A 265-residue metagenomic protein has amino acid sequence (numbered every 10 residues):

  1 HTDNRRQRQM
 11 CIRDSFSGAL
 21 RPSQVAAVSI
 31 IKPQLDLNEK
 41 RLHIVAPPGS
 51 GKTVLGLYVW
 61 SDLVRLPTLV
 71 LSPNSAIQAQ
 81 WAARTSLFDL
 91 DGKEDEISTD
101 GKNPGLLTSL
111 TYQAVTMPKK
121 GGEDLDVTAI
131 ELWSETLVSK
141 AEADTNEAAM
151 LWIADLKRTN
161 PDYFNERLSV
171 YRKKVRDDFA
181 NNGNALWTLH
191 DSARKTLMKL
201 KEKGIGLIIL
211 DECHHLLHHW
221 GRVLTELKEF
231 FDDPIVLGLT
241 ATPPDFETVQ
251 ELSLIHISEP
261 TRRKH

Functional and structural regions predicted by a protein language model:
H1-I12, I255-H265: Single conserved hydrophobic/aromatic residue that forms the stacking wall/gate of nucleotide- or nucleobase-binding
R6-Q9, R13-H43: Conserved pre-motif I regulatory segment
N38-Y58: Walker A/P-loop
V64-L87, Q113-A114: Conserved Walker A/P-loop ATP-binding site and its immediately adjacent core in helicase/helicase-like ATPase domains
A76-D100, T128: Conserved helix-turn-beta segment of the N-terminal RecA-like "Helicase ATP-binding" lobe in SF1/SF2 helicases
P104-P118: Conserved two-lobed SF2 helicase motor
T128-L151, G183-L186, H190-A193, L197-F231: SF2 helicase catalytic motif II
H218-S258, R262-R263: Post-DEXD/H (motif II) to motif III coupling segment of the RecA-like Helicase ATP-binding lobe
